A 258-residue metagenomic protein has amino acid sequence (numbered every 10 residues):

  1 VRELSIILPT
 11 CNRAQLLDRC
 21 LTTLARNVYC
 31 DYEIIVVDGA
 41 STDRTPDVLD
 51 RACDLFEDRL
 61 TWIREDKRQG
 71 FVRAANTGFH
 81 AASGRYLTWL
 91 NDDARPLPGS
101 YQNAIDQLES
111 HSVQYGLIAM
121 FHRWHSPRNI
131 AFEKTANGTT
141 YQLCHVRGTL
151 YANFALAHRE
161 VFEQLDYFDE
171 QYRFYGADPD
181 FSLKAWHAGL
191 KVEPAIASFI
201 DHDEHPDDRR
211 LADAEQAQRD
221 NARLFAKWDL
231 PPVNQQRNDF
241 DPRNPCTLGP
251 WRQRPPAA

Functional and structural regions predicted by a protein language model:
T22-D31: Short, acidic, metal-binding catalytic loop of nucleotide-sugar glycosyltransferases
T23, D38-D47, K67, N91 (+1 more regions): A conserved acidic beta->alpha catalytic loop
E65-A82: Glycine-rich, basic loop-to-helix element that forms the pyrophosphate-binding segment of sugar-nucleotide handling
V72, G138-R159: A recurrent flexible, glycine/aromatic-enriched loop bordering the glycosyltransferase active site that acts as
L87: Short aromatic/hydrophobic "clamp" motif used to bind/position activated sugar donors
R95, G99-F132: Conserved donor NDP-sugar-binding/catalytic core segment of glycosyltransferases
R123, A195-A212, L224: Active-site donor/metal-binding and catalytic loop motifs of nucleotide-sugar-dependent glycosylation enzymes
T149, N153-A157, V161-D166, Q171-F199: A short, conserved alpha-helix in the catalytic core of glycosyltransferases
